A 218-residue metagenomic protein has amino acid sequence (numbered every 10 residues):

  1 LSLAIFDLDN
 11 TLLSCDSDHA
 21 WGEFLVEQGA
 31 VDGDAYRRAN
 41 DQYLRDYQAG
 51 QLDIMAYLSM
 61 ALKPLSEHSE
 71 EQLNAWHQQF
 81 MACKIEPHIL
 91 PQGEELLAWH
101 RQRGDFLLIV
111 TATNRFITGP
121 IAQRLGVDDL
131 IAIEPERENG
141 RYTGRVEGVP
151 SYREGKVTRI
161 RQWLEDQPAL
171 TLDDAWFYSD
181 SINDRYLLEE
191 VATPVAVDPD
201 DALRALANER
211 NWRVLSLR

Functional and structural regions predicted by a protein language model:
L1-A49: Active-site neighborhood of HAD-like aspartate-dependent phosphohydrolases
L1-S2, A75, A82-R218: C-terminal cap/substrate-recognition subdomain and adjoining C-terminal extension of metal-dependent phosphatase-like
D16, H68, G155: Conserved active-site and cofactor/substrate-binding residues in soluble primary-metabolism enzymes
S17-F24, E70, I133, V146 (+1 more regions): Active-site phosphate-binding/coordination module
G22-E23, L62, A192: Amphipathic alpha-helical segments within well-ordered protein domains
Y43-E70, D129, E134: Short, compositionally biased "basic patch" segments
A56-Q92: Metal-dependent phosphoesterase signature
